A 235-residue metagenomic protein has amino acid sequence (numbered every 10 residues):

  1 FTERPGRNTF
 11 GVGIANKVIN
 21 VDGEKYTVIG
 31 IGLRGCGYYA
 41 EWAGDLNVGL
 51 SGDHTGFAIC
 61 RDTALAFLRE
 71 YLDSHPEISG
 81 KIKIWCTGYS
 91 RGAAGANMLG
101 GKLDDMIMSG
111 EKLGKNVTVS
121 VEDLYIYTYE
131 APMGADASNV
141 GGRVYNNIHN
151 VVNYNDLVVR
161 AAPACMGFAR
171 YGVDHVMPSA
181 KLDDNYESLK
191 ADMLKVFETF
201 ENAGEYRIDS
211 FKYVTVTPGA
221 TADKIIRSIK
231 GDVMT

Functional and structural regions predicted by a protein language model:
F1-T87, K102-Y125, G142-Y145, A220 (+2 more regions): A conserved cap/lid and substrate-binding interface adjacent to the catalytic center of lipid-processing enzymes
C36-Y38, R91, P132-G134: Conserved beta-strand elements of beta-rich interaction domains across eukaryotes, especially beta-propellers
G88-G92, A96: Gly/Ala-rich beta-loop-alpha elbow adjacent to hydrolase catalytic centers
N97-G101: Short, hydrophobic alpha-helix immediately C-terminal to the catalytic nucleophile
A131-T235: Lipolytic serine-hydrolase domain surface
